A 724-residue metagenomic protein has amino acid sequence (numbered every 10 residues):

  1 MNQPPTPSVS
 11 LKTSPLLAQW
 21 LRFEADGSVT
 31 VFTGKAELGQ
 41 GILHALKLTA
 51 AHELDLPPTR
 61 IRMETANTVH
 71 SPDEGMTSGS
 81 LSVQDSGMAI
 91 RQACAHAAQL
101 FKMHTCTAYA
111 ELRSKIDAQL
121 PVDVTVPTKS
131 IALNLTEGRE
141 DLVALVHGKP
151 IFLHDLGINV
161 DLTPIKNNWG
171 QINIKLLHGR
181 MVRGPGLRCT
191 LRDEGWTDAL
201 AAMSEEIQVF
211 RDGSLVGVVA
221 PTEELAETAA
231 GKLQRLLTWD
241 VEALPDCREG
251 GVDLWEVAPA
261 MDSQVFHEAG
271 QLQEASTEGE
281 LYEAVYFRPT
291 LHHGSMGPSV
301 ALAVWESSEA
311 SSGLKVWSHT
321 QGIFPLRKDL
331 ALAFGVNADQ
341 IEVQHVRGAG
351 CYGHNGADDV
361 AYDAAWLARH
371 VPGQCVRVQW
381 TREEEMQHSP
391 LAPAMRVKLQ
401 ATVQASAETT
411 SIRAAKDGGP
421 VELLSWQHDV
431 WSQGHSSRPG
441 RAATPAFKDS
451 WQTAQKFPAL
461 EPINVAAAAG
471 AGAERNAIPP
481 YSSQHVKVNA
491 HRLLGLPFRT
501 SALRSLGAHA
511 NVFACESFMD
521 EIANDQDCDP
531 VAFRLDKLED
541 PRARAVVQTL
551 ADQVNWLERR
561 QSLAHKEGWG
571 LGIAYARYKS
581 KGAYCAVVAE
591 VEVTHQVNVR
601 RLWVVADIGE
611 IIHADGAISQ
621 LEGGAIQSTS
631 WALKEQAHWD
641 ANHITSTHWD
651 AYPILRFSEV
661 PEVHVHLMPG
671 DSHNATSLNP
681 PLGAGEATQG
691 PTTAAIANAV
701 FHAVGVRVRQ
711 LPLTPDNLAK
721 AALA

Functional and structural regions predicted by a protein language model:
M1-V605, D640-A641, H648, E662-H666 (+2 more regions): Structural alpha/beta core scaffold segments of enzyme domains
G609-H613: Cytochrome P450 core scaffold surrounding the K-helix E-X-X-R motif and the conserved "meander" helix-loop region
A614-A617, W639-R656, P681-A684: Hydrophobic alpha-helical bundle architecture
G624: Glycine-rich, small/acidic residue-mixed loop/short-helix segments
P653-P681: Generic long, charged, amphipathic alpha-helical segments
L682-A699, A703: A hydrophobic, small-residue-rich beta->alpha segment in the mid-to-C-terminal subdomain of diverse proteins
